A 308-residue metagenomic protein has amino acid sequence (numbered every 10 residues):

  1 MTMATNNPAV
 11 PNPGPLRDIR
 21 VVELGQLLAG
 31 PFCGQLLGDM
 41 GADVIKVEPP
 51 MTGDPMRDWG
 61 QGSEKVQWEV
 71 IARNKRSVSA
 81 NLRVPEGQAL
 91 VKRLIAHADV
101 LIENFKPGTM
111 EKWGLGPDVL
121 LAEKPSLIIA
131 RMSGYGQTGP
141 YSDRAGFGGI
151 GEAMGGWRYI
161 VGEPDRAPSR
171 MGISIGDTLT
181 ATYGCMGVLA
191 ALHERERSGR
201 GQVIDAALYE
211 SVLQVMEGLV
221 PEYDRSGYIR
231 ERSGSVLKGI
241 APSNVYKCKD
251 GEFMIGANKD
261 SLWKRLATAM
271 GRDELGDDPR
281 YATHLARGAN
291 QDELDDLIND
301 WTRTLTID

Functional and structural regions predicted by a protein language model:
M1-G187, A191-R197: N-terminal helix-loop segment corresponding to the beta1-alpha1 unit of nucleotide/adenylate-binding folds
V10, Q67, Q202, A241-P242: Residue-level marker for the onset of beta-strands and adjacent loop->beta junctions in well-ordered domains
T52-G53, D224-R230: Short Pro/Gly-enriched beta-strand edge/turn motifs at strand-loop
W68, S233-K238, S243-N244: Short Gly/Pro-enriched turn/cap motifs at secondary-structure boundaries
Q137, D165-I175, E196-V212, E231-K238 (+1 more regions): Conserved Rossmann-fold dehydrogenase catalytic segment
G162, A181-G201, Q214-S226, A267-E274: Oxidoreductase and adenylate-handling cofactor-binding alpha/beta cores
S174-L189, L208-M216, N258, L262: Mid-domain beta-loop-alpha active-site segment that forms a flexible, acidic cofactor/metal-binding surface
A241-D308: Aromatic-enriched alpha-helical interface/lid elements that frame and gate functional surfaces
